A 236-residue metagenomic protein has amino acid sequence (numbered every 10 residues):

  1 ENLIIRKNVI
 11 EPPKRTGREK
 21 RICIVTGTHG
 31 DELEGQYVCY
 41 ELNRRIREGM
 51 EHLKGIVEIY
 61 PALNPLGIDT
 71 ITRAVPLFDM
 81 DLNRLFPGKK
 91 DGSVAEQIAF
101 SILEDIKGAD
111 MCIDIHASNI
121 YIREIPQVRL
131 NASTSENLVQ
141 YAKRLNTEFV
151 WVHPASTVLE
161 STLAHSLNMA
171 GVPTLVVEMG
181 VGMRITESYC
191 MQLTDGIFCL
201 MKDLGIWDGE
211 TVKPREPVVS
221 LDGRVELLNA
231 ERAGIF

Functional and structural regions predicted by a protein language model:
E1-F236: Structured catalytic-domain cores with a bias toward divalent-metal coordination
